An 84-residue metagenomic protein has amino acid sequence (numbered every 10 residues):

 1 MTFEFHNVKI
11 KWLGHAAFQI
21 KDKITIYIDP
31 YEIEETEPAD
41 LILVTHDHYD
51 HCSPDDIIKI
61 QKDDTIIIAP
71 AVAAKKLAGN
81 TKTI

Functional and structural regions predicted by a protein language model:
M1-E35: Conserved beta-strand hairpin/beta-sheet module of binuclear metal-dependent hydrolase folds, prominently
T2-H6, A69-I84: Metallo-beta-lactamase
I10, H51, T81-T83: Conserved beta-strand scaffold positions in the cores of enzyme catalytic domains, especially in NTP/NDP-utilizing
D22, Y31, D64-T65, T81-I84: Generic hydrophobic/packing signal
Y31-K76: Active-site metal-binding motif and surrounding structural segment of the metallo-beta-lactamase
